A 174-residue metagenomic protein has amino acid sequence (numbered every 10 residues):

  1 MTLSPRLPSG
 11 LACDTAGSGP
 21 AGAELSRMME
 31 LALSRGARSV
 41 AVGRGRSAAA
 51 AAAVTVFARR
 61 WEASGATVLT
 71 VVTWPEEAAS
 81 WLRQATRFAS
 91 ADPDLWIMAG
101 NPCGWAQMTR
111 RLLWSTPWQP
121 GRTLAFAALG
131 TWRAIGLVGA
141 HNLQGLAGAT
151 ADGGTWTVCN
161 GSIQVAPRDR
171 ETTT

Functional and structural regions predicted by a protein language model:
M1, W96, R170-T173: Polar low-complexity intrinsically disordered regions
M1-S9, M98, G121-G130: Short beta-strand elements of ligand-binding domains
L3-P5, S9-C13, T55-V56, V68-T70 (+6 more regions): Hydrophobic transmembrane signal anchors and adjacent membrane-proximal interface regions, especially in viral
G10-W114: Extracellular/periplasmic Venus flytrap/periplasmic-binding protein
T109-T174: Extracellular/periplasmic periplasmic-binding protein-like sensory domains
